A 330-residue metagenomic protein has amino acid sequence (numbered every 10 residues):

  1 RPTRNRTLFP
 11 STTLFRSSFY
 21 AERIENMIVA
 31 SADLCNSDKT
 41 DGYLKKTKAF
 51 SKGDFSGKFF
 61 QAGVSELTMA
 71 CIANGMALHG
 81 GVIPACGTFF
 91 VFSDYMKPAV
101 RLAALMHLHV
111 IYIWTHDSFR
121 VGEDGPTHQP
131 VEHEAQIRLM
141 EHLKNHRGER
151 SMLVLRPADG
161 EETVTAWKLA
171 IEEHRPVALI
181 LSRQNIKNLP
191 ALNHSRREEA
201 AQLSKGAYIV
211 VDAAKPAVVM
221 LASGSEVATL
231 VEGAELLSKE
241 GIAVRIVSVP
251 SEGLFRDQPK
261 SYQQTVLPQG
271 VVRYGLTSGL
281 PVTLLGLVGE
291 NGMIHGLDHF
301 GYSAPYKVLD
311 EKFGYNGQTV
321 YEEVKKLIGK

Functional and structural regions predicted by a protein language model:
R1, P10-I180, N185-I186, S248 (+2 more regions): Thiamine diphosphate
R120-L139, L143-E149, L153-V154, T163 (+1 more regions): Thiamine diphosphate
